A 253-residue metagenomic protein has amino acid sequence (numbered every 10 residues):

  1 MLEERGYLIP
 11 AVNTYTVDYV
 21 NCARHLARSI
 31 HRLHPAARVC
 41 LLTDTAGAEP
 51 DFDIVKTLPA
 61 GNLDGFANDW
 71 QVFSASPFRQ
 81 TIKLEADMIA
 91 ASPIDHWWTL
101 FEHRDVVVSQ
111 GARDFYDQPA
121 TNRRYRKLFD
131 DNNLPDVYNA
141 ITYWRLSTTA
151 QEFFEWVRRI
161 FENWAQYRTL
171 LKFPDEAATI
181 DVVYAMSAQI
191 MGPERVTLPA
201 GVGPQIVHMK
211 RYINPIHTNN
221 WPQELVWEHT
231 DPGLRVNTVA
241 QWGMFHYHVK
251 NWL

Functional and structural regions predicted by a protein language model:
M1-R5, I9, L41, D51-K56 (+2 more regions): A glycosyltransferase accessory/donor-loop signature
G6-Q71: Glycine/proline-rich, flexible active-site/cofactor-binding loop segments that harbor closely spaced acidic
N13-T16, L41, A75, F101-R104 (+1 more regions): Catalytic phosphate/metal-binding cores of nucleic-acid and nucleotide-processing enzymes, i.e., regions that mediate
R24-R28, W70-F73, D95-W98, D181-A185: Short amphipathic alpha-helical segments and helix-helix/interface helices
C40-T43, I82-E85, A90, V106-S109 (+2 more regions): A structural signal for short, well-ordered beta-strand segments and their strand-loop junctions that often border
G47, T57, A67-P119: GT-A fold catalytic core of metal-dependent nucleotide-sugar glycosyltransferases, centered on the diacidic
G47-E49, G61-G65, D114-Y116, V202-H208: A short acidic, often aromatic-flanked loop/helix-cap motif at beta-alpha or helix-coil junctions that lines enzyme
L63-W70, Q118-D130: Short acidic (Asp/Glu) patches
